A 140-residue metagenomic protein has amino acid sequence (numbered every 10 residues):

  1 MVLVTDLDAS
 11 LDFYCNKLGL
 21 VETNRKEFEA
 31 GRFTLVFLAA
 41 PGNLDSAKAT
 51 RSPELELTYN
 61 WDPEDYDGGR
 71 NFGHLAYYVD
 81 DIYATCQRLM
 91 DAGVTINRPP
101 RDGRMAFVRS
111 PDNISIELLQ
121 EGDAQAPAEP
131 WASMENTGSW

Functional and structural regions predicted by a protein language model:
M1-S52: Core segments of cupin and vicinal oxygen chelate
V2, L75-Y77: Short, well-ordered beta-strand elements within core beta-sheets of diverse protein domains
T23-K26, T34-F37, Y77, Y83-W140: Vicinal oxygen chelate
E29-A30, D65-D67: Short glycine/serine/proline-enriched coil/turn segments at secondary-structure junctions
S46-E54, G68-G69, R88, L119 (+1 more regions): Short, charged, solvent-exposed linker or helix-capping segments at domain edges/interfaces that act as flexible hinges
N60-P63: Amide-forming acyltransferase catalytic core, primarily the GNAT-like/NAT-type and related acyltransferase folds
R70-H74: Eukaryotic phosphotyrosine signaling hubs
